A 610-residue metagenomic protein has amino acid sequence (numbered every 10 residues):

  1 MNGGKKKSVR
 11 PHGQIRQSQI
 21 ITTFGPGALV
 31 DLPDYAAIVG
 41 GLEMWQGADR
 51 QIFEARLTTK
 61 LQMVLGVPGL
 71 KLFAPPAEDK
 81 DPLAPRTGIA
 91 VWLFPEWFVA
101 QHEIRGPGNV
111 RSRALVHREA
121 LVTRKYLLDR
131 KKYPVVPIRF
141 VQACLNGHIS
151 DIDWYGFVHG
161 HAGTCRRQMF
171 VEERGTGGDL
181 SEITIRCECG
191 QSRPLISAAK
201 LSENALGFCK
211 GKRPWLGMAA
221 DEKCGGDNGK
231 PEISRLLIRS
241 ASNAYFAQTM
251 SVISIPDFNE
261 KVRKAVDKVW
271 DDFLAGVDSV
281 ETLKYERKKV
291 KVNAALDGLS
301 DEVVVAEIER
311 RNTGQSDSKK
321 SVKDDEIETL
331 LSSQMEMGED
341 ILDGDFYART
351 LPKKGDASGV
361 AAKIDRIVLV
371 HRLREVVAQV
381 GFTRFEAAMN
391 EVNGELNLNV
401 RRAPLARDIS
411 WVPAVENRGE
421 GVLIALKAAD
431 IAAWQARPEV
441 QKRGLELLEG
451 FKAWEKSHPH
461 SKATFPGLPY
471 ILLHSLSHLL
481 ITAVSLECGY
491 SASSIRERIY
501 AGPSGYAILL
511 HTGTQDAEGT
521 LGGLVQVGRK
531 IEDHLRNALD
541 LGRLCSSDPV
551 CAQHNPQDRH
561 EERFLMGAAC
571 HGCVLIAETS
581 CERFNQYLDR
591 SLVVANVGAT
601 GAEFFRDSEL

Functional and structural regions predicted by a protein language model:
M1-V158, A162, R166, F170-R174 (+4 more regions): Extended, well-ordered protein cores
I185-G190: C-terminal interaction appendages of subunits in large macromolecular complexes
S192-S197: Short Cys/His-rich micro-motifs in 6-15 aa windows
S202-L206, P214-D221: Internal insertion modules embedded within essential enzymes
